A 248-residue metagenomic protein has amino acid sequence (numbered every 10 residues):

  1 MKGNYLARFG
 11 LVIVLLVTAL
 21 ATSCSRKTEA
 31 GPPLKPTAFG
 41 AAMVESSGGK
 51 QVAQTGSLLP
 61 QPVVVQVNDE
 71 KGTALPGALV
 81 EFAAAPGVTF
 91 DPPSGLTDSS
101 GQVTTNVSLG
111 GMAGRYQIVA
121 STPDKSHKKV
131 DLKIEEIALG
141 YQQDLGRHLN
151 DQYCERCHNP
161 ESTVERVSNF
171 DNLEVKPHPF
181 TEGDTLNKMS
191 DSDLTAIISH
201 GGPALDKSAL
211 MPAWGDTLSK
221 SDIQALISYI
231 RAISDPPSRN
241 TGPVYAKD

Functional and structural regions predicted by a protein language model:
M1-T22: Sec-dependent bacterial lipoprotein signal peptides
C24-D144: The feature marks long extracellular or luminal low-complexity segments
E135-N150, N240-D248: Electrostatic cytochrome c docking/interface patches
G140-E161, D171: Sequence/structural segment immediately N-terminal to covalent heme-attachment motifs in c-type and related
L145-L149, M189, D193, A213 (+1 more regions): Extracytoplasmic/secreted proteins, especially bacterial periplasmic and envelope-associated proteins
R166-N172: Short cysteine/histidine-rich zinc-coordinating motifs and their immediately flanking basic loops
E174-F180, I197-I233, R239-A246: Axial heme c-ligation environment in periplasmic c-type cytochrome domains
